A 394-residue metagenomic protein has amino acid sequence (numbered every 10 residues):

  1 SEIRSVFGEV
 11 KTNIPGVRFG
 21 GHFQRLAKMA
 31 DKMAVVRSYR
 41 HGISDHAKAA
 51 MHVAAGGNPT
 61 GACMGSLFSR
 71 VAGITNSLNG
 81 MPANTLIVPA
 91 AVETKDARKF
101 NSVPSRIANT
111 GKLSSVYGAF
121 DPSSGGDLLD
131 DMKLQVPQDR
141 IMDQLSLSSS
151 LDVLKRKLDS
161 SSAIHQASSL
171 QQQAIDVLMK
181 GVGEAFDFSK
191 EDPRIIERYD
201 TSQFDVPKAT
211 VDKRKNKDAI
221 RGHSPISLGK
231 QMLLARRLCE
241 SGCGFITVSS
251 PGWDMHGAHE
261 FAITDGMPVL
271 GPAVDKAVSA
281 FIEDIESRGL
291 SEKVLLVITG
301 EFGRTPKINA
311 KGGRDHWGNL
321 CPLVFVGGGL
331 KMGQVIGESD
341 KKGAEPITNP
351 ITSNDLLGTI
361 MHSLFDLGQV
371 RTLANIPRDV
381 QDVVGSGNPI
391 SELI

Functional and structural regions predicted by a protein language model:
S1-I394: Ligand-binding pockets and gating/stacking loops
